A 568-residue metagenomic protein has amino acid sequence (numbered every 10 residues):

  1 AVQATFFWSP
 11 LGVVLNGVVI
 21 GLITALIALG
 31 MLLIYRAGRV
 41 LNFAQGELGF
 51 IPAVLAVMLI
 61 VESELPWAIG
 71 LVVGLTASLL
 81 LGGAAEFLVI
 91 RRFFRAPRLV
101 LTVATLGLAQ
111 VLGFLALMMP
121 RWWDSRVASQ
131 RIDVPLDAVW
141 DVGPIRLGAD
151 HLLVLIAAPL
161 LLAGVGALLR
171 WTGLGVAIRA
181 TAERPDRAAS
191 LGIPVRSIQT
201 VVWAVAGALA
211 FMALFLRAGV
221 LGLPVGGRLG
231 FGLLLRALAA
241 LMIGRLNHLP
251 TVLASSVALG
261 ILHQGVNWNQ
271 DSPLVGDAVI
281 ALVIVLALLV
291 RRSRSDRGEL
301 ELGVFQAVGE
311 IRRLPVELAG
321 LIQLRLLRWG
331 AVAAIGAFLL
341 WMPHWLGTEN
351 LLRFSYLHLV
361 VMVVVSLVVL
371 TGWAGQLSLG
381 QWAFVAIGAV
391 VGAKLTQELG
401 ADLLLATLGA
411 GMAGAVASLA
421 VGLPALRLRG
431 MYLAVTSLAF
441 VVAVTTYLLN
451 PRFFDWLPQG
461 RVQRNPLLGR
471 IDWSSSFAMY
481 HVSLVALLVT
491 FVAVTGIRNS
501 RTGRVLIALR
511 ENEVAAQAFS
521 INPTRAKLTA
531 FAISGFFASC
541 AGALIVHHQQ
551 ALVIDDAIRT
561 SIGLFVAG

Functional and structural regions predicted by a protein language model:
A1, A56-V57, L75-L81, L108-L117 (+7 more regions): Hydrophobic core segments of alpha-helical transmembrane domains in multi-pass membrane transport and ion-translocation
V2-V14, L32-L41, V57-I69, W268 (+3 more regions): Short, hydrophobic transmembrane alpha-helix segments
W8, G46, L99-A128, A149 (+6 more regions): Transmembrane alpha-helices and adjacent helix-loop boundaries
I23-M31, L41-E62, A77, L81 (+13 more regions): Hydrophobic alpha-helical segments within and immediately flanking transmembrane helices of multi-pass membrane proteins
A28-A37, A56, L81-F87, L108 (+13 more regions): Alpha-helical transmembrane segments of polytopic integral membrane proteins, especially the permease/helical cores
Y35-G38, I60, I90, F94 (+11 more regions): Helix-capping/transition residues at the boundaries of transmembrane alpha-helices and the short helical linkers
L160-A182, Q199, W203, F215 (+3 more regions): Membrane-cytosol interface at the C-terminal ends of specific transmembrane alpha-helices in multi-pass membrane
G173-Q199, R510-V514, I521-R525: Interfacial "coupling" helices/loops that link adjacent transmembrane helices in transporter permeases
